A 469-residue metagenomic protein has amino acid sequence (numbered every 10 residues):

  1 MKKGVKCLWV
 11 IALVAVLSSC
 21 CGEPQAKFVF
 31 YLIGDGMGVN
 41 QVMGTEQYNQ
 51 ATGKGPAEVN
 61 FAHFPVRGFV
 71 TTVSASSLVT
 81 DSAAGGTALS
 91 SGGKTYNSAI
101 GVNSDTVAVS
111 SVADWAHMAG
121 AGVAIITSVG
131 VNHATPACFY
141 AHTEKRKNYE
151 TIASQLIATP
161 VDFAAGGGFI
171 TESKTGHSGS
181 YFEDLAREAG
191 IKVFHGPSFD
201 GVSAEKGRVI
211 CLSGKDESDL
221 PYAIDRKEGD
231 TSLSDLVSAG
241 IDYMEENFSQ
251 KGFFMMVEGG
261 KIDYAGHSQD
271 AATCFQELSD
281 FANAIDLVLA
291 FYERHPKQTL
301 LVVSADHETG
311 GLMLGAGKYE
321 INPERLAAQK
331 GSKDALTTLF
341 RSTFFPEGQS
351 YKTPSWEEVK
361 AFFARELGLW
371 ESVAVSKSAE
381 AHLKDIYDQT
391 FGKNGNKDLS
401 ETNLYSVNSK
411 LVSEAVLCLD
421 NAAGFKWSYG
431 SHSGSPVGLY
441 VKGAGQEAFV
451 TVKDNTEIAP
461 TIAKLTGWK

Functional and structural regions predicted by a protein language model:
M1-W9: Bacterial N-terminal signal peptides that target proteins for export
S18-S19: C-terminal motif of bacterial Sec signal peptides marking the signal peptidase cleavage site
Q25-K27, G36, N40-Q41, E46 (+1 more regions): Active-site-adjacent structural elements in enzyme catalytic domains
K27-F28, M37-V42, Q47-T87, H133-K469: A post-motif C-terminal structural segment
Y31-L32, I125, V303: Structural beta-sheet core signal
K94-Q155, P160, G168: Extracytoplasmic mature domains of secreted/periplasmic and thylakoid-lumen proteins
